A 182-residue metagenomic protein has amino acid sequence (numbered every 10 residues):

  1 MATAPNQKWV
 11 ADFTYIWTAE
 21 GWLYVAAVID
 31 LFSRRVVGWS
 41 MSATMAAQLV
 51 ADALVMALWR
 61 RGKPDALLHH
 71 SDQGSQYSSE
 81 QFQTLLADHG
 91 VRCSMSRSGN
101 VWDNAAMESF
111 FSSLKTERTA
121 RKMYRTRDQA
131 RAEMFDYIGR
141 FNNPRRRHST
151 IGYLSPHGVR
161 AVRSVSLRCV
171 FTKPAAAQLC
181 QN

Functional and structural regions predicted by a protein language model:
M1-N182: Charged DNA-binding/catalytic regions of mobile-element recombinases
